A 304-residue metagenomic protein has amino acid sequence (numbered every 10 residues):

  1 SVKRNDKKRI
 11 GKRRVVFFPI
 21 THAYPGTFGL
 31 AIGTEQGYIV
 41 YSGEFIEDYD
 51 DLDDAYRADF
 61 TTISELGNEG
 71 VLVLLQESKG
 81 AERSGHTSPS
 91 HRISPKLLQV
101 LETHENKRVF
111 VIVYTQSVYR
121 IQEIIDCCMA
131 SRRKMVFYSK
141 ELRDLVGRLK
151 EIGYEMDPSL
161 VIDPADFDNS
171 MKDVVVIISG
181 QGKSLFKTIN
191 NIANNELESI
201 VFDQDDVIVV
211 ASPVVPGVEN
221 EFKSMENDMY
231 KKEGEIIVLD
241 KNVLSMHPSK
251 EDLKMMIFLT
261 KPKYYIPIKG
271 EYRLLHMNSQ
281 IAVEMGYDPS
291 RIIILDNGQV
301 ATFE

Functional and structural regions predicted by a protein language model:
S1-D166, I189-E196, N220-K223: His/Asp/Glu-rich metal-coordinating catalytic cores of metallo-dependent phosphodiesterases/hydrolases acting on
D126, A130, L149-E304: C-terminal regulatory/interaction regions
